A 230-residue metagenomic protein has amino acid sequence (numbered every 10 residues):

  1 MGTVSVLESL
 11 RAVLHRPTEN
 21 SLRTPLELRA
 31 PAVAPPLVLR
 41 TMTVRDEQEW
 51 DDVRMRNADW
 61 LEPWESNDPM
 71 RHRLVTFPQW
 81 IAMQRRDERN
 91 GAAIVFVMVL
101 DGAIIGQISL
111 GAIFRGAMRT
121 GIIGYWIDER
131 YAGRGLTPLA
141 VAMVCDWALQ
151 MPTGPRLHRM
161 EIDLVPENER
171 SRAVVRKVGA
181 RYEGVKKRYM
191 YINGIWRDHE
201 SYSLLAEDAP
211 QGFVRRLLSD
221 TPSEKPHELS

Functional and structural regions predicted by a protein language model:
M1-E49, V53-W60, V95-S230: Acyl-donor (CoA/ACP) binding surface of acyl/acetyltransferases
M42, V53, P69-T76, N90: Generic, well-ordered alpha-helical segments
W60, W80-D87, W147: Solvent-exposed, charged/polar functional surfaces in cytosolic regulatory/catalytic domains
E62-A82: Conserved GNAT-fold acetyl-CoA-binding loop/helix
P63, N67, N90, T153-G154: Charged, solvent-exposed alpha-helical segments that act as regulatory interaction surfaces
P69, A82-V97: A short helix-loop-beta-strand connector motif used in the catalytic cores of GNAT acetyltransferases and, in some
P78-A82, R89, Y202-L204, P210: Short alpha-helix boundary/capping motifs
